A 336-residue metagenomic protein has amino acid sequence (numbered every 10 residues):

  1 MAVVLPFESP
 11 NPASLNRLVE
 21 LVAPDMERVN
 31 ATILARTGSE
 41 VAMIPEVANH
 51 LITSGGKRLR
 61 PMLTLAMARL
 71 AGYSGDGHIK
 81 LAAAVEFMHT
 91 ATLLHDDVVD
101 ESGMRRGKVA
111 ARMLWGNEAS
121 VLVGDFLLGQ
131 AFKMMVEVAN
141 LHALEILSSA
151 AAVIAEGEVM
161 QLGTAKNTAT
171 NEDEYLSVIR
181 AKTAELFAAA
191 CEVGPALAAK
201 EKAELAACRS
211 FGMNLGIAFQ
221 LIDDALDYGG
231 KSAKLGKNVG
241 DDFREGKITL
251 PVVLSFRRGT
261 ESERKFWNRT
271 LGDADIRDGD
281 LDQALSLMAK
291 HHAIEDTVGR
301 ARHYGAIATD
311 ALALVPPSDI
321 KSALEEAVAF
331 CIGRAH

Functional and structural regions predicted by a protein language model:
M1-H336: All-alpha prenyltransferase/terpene-synthase fold signal
